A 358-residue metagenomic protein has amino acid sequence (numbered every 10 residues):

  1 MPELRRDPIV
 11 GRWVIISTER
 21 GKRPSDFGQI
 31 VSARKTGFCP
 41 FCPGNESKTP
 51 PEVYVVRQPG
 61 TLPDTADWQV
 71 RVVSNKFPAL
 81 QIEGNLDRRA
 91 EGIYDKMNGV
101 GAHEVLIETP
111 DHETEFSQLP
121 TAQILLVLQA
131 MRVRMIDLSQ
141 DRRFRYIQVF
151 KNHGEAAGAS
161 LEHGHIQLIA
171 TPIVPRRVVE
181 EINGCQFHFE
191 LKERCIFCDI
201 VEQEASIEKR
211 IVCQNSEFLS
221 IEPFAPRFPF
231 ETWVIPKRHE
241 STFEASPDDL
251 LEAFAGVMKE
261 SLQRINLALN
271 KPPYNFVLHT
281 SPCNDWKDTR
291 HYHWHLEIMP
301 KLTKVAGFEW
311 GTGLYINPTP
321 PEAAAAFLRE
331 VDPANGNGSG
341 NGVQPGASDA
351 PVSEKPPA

Functional and structural regions predicted by a protein language model:
M1-A358: HIT superfamily nucleotide-processing domains
